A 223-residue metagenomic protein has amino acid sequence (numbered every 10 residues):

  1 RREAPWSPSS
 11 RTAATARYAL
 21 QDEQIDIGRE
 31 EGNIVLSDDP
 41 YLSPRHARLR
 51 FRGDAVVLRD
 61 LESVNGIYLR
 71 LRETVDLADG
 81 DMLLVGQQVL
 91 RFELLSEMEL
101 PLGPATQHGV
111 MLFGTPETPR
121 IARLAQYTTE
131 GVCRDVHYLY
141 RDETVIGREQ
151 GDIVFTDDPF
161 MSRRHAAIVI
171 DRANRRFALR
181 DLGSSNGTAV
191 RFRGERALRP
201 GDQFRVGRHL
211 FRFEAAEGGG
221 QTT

Functional and structural regions predicted by a protein language model:
R1-D38, D76-F155, G218-T223: Intrinsically disordered, low-complexity acidic Ser/Thr-rich regulatory segments
P8-R11, F51, R70, Q126-T128 (+2 more regions): Residue-level signal for short segments within beta-strands and strand-turn junctions of well-structured beta-sheet
T15-D79, V85-G86, Y138-R208: Forkhead-associated
